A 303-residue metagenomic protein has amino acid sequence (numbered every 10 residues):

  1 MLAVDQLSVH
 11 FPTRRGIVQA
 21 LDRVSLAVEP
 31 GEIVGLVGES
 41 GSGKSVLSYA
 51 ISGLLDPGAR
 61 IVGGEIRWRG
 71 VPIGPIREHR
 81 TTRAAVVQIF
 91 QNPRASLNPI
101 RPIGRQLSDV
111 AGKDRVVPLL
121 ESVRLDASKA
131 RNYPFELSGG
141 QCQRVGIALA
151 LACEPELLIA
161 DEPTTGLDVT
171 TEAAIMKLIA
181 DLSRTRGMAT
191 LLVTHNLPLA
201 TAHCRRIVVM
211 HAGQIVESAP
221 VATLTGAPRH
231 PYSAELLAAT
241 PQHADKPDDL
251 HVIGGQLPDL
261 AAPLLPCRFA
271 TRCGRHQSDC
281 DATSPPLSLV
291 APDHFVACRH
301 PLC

Functional and structural regions predicted by a protein language model:
R60, P72-V87, R105, T223-P228 (+1 more regions): ABC ATPase NBD coupling module
D114-S128, L237-A238: Conserved ABC ATPase "signature" region
Y133-L137, Q141: Conserved ABC ATPase signature
A152-E156: A short, proline-enriched helix->beta-strand linker immediately N-terminal to the Walker B motif in ABC-type P-loop
L167-D248: P-loop NTP-binding/switch modules centered on Walker-like glycine-rich loops
S218-C303: Short catalytic/signature loops enriched in Gly
